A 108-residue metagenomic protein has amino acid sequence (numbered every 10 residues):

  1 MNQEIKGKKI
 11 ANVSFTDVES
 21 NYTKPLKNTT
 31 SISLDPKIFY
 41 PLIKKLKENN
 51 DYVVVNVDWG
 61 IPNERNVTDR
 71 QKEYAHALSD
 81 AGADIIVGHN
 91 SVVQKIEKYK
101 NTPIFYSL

Functional and structural regions predicted by a protein language model:
M1-L108: Acidic, metal/ion-coordinating pockets
